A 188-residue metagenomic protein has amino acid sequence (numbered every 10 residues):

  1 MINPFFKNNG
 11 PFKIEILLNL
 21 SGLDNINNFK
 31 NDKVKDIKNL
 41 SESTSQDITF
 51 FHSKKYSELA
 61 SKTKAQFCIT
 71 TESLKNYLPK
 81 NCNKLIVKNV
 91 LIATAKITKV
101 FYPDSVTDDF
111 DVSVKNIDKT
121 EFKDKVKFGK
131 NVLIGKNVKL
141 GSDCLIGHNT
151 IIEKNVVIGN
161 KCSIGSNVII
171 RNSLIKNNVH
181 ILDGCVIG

Functional and structural regions predicted by a protein language model:
M1-D118, N178, G184-C185: Terminal amphipathic alpha-helical/low-complexity segments used for targeting or macromolecular assembly
F50, V114-G188: Structural signal for interior beta-strand "rungs" in well-ordered beta-sheet cores of soluble enzyme domains
